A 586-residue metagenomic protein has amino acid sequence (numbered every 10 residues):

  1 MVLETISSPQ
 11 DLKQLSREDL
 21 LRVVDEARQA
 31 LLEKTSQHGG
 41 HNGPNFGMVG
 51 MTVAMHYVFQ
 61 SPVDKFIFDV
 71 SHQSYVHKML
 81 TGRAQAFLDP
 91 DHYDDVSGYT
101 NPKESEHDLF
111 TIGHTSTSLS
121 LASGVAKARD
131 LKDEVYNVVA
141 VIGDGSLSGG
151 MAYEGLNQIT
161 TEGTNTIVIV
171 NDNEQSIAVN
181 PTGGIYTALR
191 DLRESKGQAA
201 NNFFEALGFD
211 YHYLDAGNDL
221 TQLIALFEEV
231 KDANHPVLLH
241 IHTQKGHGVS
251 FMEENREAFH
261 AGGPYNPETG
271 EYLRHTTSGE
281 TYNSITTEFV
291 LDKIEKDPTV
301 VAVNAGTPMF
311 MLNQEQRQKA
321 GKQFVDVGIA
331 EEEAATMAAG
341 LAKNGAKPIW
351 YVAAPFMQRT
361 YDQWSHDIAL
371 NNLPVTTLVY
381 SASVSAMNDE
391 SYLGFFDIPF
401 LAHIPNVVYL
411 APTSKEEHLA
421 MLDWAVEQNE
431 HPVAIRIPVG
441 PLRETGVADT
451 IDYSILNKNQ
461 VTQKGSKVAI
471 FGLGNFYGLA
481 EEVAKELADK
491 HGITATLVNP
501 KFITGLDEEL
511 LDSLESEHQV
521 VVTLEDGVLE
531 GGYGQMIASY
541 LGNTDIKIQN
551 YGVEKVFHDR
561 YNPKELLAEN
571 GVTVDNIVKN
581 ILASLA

Functional and structural regions predicted by a protein language model:
M1-K34, F203-F204, F251-P267: Cofactor-/ligand-binding subdomain signature composed of acidic, glycine-rich, tryptophan-containing flexible loops
V23-V24, H41-E162, V300, A305 (+1 more regions): Cofactor-binding active-site loop characterized by glycine-rich and histidine/acidic residues
Q29-S36, D95-T111, D133-V139, Q314-G328 (+4 more regions): Glycine/charged-rich beta-loop-alpha catalytic/anionic-binding loops adjacent to active sites
G39-M48, I67-H72, T100-S120, I142-S146 (+7 more regions): Active-site nucleophile and cofactor-binding loops and adjacent substrate-binding regions of central metabolic enzymes
D64, V249-M357, Q363-L373, I455 (+2 more regions): Non-catalytic terminal/interface segments that mediate subunit docking, oligomerization, and allosteric communication
F87-V96, T161-N173, A369-S381: A glycine-rich helix N-cap at a beta->alpha junction
D108-Y265, E271-G279, S284, E288 (+1 more regions): Glycine-rich ThDP/TPP pyrophosphate-binding loop and its adjacent helix/strand module within ThDP-dependent enzymes
Y265, Y272-T276, A386-N388, V408 (+2 more regions): Peripheral docking tails and interdomain loops at the edges of cofactor- or intermediate-handling domains
